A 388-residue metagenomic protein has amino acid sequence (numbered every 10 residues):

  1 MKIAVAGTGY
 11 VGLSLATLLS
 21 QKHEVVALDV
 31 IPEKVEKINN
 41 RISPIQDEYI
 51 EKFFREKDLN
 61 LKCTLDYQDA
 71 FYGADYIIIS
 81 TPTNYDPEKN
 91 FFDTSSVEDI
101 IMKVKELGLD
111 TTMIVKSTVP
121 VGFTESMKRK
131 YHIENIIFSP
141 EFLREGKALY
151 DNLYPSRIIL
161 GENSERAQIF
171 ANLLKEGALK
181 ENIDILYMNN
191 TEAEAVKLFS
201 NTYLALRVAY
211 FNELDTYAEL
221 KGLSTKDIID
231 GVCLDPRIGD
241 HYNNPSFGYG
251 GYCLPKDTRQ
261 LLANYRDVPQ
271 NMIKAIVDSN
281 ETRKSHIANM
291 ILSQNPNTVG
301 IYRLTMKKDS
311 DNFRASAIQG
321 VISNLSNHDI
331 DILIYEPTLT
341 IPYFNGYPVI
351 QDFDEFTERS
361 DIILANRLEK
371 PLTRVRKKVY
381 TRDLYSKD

Functional and structural regions predicted by a protein language model:
M1-D388: Structural/interface elements that position substrates and couple domains in central-metabolism enzymes
